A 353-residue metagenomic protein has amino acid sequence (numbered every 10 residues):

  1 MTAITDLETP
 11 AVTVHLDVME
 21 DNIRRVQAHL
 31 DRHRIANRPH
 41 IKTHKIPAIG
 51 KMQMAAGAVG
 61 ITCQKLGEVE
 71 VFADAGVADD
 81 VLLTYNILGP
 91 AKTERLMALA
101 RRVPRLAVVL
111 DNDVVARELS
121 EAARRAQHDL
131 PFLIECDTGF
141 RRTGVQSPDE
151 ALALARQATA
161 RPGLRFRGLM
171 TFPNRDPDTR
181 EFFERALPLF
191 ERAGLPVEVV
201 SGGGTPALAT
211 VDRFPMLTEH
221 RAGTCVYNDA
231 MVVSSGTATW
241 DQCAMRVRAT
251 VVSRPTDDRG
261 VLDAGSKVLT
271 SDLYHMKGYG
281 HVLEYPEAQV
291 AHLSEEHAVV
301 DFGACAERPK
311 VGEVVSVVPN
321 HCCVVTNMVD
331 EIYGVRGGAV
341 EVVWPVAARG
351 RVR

Functional and structural regions predicted by a protein language model:
M1-V14: Generic N-terminal amphipathic, Lys/Arg-enriched alpha-helix
V18-K51: N-terminal glycine-rich anion-binding loops that anchor highly charged ligand groups
M19, K42, F72, I134 (+5 more regions): Conserved, mostly hydrophobic/aromatic
A36, R192-V199, V311, T326-V329: Flexible, glycine/charged-enriched surface loops at secondary-structure junctions
H40-D178: Active-site-proximal beta-alpha core segment in soluble small-molecule metabolic enzymes
A73-A78, V232-D241, Y333-G334: C-terminal helical cap(s) of enzyme catalytic domains, especially alpha/beta-barrels
P131, D137-T239, C243: Active-site loop/helix belt of alpha/beta enzymes
T256-R353: C-terminal accessory subdomain/extension
